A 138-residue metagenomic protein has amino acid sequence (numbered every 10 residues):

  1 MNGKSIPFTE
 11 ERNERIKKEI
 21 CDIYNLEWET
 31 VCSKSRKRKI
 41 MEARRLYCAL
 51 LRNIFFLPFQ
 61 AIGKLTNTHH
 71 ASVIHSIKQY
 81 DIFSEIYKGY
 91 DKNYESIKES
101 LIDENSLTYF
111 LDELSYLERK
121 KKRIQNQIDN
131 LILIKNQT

Functional and structural regions predicted by a protein language model:
K17, P58-F59: Helix-turn-helix DNA-binding elements, focusing on the entry/boundary residues of the two helices that contact DNA
C21-R44: Short, Lys/Arg-enriched anionic-surface-contact patches
I40-L57: Short, amphipathic alpha-helical "recognition" segments used to contact nucleic acids or chromatin
R52, I77-K78, S84: DNA major-groove recognition helix of helix-turn-helix
Q60-L65: Short alpha-helical "recognition helix" segments of helix-turn-helix
H69-I74: Helix-turn-helix DNA-binding helix
F83-F110: Short Lys/Arg-enriched helix C-cap and helix-to-coil transition segments that create basic nucleic-acid-contact patches
L107-T138: Short, low-complexity, charged amphipathic interaction modules
